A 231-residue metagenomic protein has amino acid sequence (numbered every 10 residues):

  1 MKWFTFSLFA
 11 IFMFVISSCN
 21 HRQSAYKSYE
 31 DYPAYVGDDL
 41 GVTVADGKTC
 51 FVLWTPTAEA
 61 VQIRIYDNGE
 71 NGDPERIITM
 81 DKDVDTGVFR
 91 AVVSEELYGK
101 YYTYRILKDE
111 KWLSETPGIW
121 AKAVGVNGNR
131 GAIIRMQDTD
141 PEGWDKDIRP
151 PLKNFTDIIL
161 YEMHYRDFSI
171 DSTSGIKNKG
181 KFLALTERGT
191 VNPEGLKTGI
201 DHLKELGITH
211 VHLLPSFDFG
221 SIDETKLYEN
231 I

Functional and structural regions predicted by a protein language model:
M1-F4: Positively charged n-region of N-terminal signal peptides that target proteins for export
V15-S18: C-terminal motif of bacterial Sec signal peptides marking the signal peptidase cleavage site
H21-D46, E75, D83-E187: The feature marks proteins involved in alpha-glucan
G47-F51: Structural beta-strand segments of beta-rich domains
W54-A60, L97: Short proline/glycine-enriched turn/loop motifs at strand-loop junctions of beta-rich domains
Q62-R64, R105: Beta-strand signatures of extracellular beta-sandwich domains
Y66-G72, D109: Change "in extracellular beta-sheet-rich domains … of secreted and cell-surface proteins" to "in beta-sheet-rich domains
I170-T186, L206-I231: Aromatic-lined carbohydrate-binding/catalytic grooves of carbohydrate-active enzymes
